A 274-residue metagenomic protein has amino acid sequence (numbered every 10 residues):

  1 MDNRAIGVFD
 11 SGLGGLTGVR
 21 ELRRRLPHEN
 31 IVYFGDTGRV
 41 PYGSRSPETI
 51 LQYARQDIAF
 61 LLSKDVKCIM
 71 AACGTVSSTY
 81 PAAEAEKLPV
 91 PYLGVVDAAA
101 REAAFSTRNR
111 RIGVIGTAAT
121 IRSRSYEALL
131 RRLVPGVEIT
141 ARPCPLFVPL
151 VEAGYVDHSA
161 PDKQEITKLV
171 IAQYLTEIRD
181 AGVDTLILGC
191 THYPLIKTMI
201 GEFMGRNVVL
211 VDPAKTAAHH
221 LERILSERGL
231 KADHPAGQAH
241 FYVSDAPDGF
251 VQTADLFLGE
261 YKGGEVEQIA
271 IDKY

Functional and structural regions predicted by a protein language model:
M1-Y274: Non-catalytic structural scaffold of enzyme domains
